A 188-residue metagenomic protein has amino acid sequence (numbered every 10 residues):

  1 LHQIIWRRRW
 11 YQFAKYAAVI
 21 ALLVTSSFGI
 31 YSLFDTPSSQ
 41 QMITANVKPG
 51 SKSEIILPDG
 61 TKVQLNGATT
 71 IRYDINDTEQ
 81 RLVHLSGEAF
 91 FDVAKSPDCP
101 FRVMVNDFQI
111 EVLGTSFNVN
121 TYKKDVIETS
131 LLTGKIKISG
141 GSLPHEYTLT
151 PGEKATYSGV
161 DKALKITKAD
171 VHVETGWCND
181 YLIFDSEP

Functional and structural regions predicted by a protein language model:
H2-P188: A residue-level detector for the "anchor" residue at the start of short, highly conserved motifs
